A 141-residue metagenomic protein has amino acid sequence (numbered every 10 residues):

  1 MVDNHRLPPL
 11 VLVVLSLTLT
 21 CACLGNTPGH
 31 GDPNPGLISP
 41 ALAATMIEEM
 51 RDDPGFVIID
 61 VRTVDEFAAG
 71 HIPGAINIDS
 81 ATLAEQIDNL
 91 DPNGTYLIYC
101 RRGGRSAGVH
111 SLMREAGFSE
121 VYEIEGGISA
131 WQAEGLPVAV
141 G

Functional and structural regions predicted by a protein language model:
V2-V57, V64-T95, G104-G141: Rhodanese-like catalytic fold shared by cysteine-dependent sulfurtransferases and DSP/PTP-type phosphatases
Y99-C100: Short, surface-exposed ligand- or partner-binding patches at beta-edge/loop junctions that are enriched in aromatics
